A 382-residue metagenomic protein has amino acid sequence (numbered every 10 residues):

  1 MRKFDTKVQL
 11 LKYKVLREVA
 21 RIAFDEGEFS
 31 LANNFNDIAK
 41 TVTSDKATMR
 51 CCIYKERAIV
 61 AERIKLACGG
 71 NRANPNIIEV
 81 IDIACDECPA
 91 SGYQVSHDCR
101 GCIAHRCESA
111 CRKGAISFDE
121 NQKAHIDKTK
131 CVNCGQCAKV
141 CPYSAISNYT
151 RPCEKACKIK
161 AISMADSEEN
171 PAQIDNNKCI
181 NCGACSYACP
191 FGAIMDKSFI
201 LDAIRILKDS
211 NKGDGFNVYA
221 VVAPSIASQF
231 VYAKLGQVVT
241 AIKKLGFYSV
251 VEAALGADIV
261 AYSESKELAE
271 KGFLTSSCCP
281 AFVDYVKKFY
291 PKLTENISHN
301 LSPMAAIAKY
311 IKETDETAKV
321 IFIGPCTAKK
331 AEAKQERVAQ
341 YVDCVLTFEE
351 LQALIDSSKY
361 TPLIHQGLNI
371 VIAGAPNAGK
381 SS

Functional and structural regions predicted by a protein language model:
M1-G69, M195-I355, P362: Iron-sulfur-associated redox domains of electron-transfer enzymes in respiratory and anaerobic energy metabolism
M1-V140, S144-A156, K160, Q352: Ferredoxin-type iron-sulfur electron-transfer modules and their immediate structural context
D86-Q94, S117-H125, M164-D166, A184-S186 (+2 more regions): Gly-rich Lys/Arg/Thr-decorated short loops/hinges at beta-loop-alpha junctions or inter-strand turns that position
A90, R106, R112-K113, N121 (+12 more regions): Short coil/turn connectors at secondary-structure junctions
G101, H105-A110, V140, A188 (+4 more regions): Transmembrane alpha-helical segments of multi-pass membrane transport proteins and ion-pumping complexes
C102, I180, A378: ATP-binding Walker
D127-K128, N133, Y143, P152-A220 (+1 more regions): Conserved Radical SAM active-site core
D356-S382: Conserved G1/Walker A P-loop phosphate-binding module
